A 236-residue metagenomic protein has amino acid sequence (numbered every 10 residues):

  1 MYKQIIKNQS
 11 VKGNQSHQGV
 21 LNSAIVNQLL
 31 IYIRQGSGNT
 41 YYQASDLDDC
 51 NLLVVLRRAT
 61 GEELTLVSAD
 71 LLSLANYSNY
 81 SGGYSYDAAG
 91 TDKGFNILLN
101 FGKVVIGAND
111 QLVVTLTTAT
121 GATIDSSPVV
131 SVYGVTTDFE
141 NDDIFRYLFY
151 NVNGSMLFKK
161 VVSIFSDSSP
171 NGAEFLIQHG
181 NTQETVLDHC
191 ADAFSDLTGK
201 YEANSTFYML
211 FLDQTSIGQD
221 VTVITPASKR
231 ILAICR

Functional and structural regions predicted by a protein language model:
M1-R236: Beta-strand-centric surfaces of beta-sandwich/beta-rich domains
